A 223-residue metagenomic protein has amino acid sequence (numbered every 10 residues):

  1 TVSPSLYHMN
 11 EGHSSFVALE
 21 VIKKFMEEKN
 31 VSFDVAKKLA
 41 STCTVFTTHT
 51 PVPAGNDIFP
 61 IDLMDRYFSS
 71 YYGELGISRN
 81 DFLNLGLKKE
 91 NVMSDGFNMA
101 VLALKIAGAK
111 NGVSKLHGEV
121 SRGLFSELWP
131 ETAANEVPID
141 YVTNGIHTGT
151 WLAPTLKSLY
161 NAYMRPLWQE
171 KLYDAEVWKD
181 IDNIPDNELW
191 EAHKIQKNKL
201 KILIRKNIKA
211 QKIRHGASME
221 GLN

Functional and structural regions predicted by a protein language model:
T1-N223: Catalytic cores of carbohydrate-active enzymes across secretory and cytosolic contexts
